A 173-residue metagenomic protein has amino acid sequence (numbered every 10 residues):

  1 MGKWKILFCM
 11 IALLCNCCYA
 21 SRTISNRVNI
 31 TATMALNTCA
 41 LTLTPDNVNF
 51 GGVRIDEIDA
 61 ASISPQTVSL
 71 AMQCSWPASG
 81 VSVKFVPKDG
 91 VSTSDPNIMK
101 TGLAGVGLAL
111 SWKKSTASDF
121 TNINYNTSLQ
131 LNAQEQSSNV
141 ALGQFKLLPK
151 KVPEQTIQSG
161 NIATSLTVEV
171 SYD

Functional and structural regions predicted by a protein language model:
M1-L7: Bacterial N-terminal signal peptides that target proteins for export
G2, Y19-D173: Mature extracellular/passenger domains of Gram-negative fimbrial/pilin and adhesin proteins
F8-C15: Bacterial N-terminal signal peptides
